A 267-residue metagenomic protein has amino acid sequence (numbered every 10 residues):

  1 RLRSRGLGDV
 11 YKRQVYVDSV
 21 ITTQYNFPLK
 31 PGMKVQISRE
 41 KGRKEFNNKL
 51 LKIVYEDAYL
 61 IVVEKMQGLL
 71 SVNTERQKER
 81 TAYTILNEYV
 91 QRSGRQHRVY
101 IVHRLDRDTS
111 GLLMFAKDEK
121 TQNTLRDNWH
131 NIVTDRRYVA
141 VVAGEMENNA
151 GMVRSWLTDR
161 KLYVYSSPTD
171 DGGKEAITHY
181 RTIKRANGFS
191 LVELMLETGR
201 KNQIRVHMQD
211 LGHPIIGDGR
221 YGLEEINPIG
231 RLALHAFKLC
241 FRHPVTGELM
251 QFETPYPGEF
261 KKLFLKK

Functional and structural regions predicted by a protein language model:
R1, R5-M152, W156-K161, K174 (+1 more regions): RNA pseudouridine synthases
N48-K49, I215-D218: Edge beta-strands of extracellular beta-sandwich domains
I53, V142, H179-T182, I215: Conserved hydrophobic positions within beta-strands
A58-Y59, H179, I226: Short, solvent-exposed cationic patches
R95-R126, D135, R154-S155, D159-L211 (+1 more regions): The conserved catalytic core of RNA pseudouridine synthases
G217-I226: Short, surface-exposed loop/helix-turn segments at secondary-structure junctions that function as lids/hinges flanking
E225-I229, F237-K238: Short glycine-rich, acidic/polar surface loops and turns
